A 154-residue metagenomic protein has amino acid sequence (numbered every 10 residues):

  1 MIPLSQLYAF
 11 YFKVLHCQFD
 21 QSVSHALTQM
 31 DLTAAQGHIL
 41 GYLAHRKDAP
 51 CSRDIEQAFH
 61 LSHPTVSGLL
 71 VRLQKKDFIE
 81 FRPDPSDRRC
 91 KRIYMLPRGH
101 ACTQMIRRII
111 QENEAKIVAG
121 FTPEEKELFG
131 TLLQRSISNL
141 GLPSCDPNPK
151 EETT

Functional and structural regions predicted by a protein language model:
M1-I2, E124-T154: C-terminal regulatory/oligomerization modules of transcriptional regulators
M1-M30, K76: N-terminal leader segment of winged-helix/HTH proteins
A9-F10, M30-G41, P64: Short alpha-helical elements of helix-turn-helix
D20, V71-Q134: Charged, amphipathic alpha-helical coiled-coil/dimerization segments
L40-L43, T103: Hydrophobic residues on short alpha-helical segments
R46-C51: Short capping segments at the starts of secondary-structure elements
D54-E56: A short acidic, leucine-rich amphipathic alpha-helix
